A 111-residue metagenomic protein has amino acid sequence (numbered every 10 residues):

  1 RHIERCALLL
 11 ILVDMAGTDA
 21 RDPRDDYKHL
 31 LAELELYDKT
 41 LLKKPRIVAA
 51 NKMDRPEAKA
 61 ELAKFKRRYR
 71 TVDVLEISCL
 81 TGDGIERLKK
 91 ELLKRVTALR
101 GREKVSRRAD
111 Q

Functional and structural regions predicted by a protein language model:
C6: An anion/phosphate-binding loop that grips the pyrophosphate of nucleotide cofactors and donors
V13: Oxyanion-binding "anion nests"
T18-Q111: C-terminal-of-GTPase-core extension/linker across diverse P-loop GTPases
